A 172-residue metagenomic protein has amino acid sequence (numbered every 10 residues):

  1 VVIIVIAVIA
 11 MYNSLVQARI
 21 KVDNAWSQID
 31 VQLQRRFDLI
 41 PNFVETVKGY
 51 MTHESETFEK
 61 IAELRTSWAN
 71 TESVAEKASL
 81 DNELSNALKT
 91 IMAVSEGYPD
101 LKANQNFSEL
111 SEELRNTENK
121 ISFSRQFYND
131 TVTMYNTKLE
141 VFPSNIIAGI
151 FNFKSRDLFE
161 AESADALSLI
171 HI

Functional and structural regions predicted by a protein language model:
V1-I170: A helix-centric hydrophobic-segment signal that preferentially recognizes long, alpha-helical stretches used
